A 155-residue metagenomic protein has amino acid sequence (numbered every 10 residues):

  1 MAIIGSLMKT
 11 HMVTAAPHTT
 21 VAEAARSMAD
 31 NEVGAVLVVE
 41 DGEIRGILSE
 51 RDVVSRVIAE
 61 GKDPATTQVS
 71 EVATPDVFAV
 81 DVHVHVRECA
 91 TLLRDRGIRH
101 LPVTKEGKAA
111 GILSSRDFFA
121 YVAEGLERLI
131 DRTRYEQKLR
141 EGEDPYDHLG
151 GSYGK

Functional and structural regions predicted by a protein language model:
M1-H11, S49-A79, H83-R94, S114-K155: Tandem CBS (Bateman) regulatory domains
I3-V36, D41-R45: A positional/architectural concept
T14-E32, V80-G97, T104, V122: The conserved cystathionine-beta-synthase
M28-N31, V36-D52, L93, L101-R116: A glycine-centered beta-loop-beta connector
